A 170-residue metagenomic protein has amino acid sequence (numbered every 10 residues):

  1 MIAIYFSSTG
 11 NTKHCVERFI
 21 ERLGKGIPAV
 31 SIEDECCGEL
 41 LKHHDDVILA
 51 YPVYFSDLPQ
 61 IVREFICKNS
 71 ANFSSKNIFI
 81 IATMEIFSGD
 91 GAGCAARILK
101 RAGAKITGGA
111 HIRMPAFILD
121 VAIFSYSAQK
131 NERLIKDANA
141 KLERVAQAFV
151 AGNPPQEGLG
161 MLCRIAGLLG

Functional and structural regions predicted by a protein language model:
I2-A3, S7-H14, I20-E33, K42-Y51 (+1 more regions): FMN-binding flavodoxin-like domain, especially the glycine-rich phosphate-binding loop
